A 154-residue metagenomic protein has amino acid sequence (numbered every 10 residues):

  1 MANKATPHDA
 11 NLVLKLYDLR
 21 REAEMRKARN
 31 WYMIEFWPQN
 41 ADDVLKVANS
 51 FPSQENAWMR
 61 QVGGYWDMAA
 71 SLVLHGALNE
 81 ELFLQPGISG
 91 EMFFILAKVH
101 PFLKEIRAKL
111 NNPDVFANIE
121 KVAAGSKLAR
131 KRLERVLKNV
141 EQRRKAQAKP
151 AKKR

Functional and structural regions predicted by a protein language model:
M1-R154: Acidic, Ser/Pro/Thr-rich low-complexity regulatory regions and the short amphipathic helical interaction modules they
